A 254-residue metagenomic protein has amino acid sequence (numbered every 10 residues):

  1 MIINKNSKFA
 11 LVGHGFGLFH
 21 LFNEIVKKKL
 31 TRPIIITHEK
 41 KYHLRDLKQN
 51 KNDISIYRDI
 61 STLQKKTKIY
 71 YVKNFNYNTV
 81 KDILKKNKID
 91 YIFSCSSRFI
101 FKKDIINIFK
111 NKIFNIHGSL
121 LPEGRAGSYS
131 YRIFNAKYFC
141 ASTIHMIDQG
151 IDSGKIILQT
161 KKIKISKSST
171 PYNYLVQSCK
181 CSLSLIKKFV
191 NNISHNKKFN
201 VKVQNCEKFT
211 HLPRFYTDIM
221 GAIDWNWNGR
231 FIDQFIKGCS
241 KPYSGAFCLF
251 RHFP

Functional and structural regions predicted by a protein language model:
M1-F247: One-carbon transfer enzymes
H252-P254: Short, solvent-exposed recognition patches
